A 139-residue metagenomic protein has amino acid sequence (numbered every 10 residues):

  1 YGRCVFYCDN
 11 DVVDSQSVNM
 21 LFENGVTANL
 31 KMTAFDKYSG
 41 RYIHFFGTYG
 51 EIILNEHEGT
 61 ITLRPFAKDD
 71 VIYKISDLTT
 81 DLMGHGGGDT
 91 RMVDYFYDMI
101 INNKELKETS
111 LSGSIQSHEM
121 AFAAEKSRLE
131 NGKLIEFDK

Functional and structural regions predicted by a protein language model:
Y1-T60, M92-M99, K104: Contiguous beta-strand/loop segments that form the cofactor/metal-binding neighborhood of enzyme cores
D9-D11, H85-D89, K107-S114: Aromatic-acidic/polar surface patches that form glycan- and anion
L21-N24, I53, E58-T60, A67 (+1 more regions): C-terminal helix-rich "cap/oligomerization" subdomain common to oxidoreductases
S39-H44, L63-I75: A short, polar/proline- and glycine-enriched secondary-structure boundary/capping micro-motif
V71-T80, I135-F137: Generic detection of short hydrophobic beta-strand segments and adjacent strand-loop junctions
S76-G87, E105: Short, contiguous acidic/charged loop-to-helix segments that flank catalytic cores in large enzymes
